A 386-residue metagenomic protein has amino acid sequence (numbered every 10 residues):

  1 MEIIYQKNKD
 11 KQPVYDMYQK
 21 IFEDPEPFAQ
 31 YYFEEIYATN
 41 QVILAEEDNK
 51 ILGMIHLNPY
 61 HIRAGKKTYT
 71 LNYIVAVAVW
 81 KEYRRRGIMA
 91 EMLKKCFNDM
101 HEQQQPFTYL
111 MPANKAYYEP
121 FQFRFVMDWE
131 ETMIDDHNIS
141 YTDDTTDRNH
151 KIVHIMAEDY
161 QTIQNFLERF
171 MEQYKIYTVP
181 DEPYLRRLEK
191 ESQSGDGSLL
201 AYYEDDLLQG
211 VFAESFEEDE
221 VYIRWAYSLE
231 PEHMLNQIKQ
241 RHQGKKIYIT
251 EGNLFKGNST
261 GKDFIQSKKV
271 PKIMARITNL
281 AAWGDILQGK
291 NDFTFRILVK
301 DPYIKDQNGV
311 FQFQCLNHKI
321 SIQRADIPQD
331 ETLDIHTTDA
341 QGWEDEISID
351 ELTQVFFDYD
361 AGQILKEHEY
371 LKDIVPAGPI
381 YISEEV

Functional and structural regions predicted by a protein language model:
M1-P59, K66-Y73, S140-E182, E217-V221: Short amphipathic alpha-helix that is part of the acyltransferase structural core
N40-L44, M54, A76, D196-A201 (+1 more regions): Short hydrophobic/aromatic beta-strand element in the GNAT-like acyltransferase core that lines or flanks the acyl-donor
A76-V79, R85-N98, L229-R241: Conserved acetyl-CoA-binding loop-helix of GNAT-fold acetyltransferases
L93, N98-P112, Q243-N253: Conserved GNAT acetyl-CoA-binding A-motif
Q105-P106, P112-E130, L254-K268: Conserved active-site alpha-helix within GNAT-family acetyltransferase domains
W129-E232, N236-R241, N253-L254, S267 (+2 more regions): Amide-forming acyltransferase catalytic core, primarily the GNAT-like/NAT-type and related acyltransferase folds
A325-V386: C-terminal interaction segments
